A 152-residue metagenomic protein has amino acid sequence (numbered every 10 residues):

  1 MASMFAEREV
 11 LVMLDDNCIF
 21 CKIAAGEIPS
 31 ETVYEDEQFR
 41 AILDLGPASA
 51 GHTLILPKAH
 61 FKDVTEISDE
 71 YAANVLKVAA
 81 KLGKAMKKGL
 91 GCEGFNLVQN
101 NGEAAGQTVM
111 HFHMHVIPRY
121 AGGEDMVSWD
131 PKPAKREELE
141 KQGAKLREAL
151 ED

Functional and structural regions predicted by a protein language model:
A2-D152: HIT superfamily nucleotide-processing domains
